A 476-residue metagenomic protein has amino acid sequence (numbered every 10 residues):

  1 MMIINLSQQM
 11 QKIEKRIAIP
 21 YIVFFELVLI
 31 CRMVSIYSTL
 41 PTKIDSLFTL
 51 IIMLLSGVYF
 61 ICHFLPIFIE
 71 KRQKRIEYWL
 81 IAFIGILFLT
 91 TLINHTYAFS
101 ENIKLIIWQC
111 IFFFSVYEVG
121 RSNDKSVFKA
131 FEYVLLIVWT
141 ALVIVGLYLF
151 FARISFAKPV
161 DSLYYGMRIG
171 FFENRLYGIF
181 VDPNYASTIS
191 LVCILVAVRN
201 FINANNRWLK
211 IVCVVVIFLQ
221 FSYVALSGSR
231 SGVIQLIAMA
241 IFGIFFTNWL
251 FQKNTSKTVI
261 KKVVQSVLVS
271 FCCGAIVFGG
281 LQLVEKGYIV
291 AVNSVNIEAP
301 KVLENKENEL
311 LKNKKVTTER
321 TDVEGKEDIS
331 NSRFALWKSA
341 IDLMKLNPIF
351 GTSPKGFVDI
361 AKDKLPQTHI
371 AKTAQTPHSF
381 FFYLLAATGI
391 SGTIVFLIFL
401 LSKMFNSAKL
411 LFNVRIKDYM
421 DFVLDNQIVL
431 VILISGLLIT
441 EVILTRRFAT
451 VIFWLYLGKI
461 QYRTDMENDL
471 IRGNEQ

Functional and structural regions predicted by a protein language model:
M1-L65, I86-I93: N-terminal signal-anchor transmembrane segment
S38-F48, F99-K104, V181-S187, V214-Q252 (+4 more regions): Helix-loop-helix junctions and helix-breaking kinks within/between transmembrane helices of multi-pass membrane
Y78-F83, Y97-V119, A130-V134, W139: Aromatic-anchored transmembrane helix interface
F88, K129-Y164, I179-K253, N406: Alpha-helical transmembrane segments of multi-pass inner-membrane proteins
F150-R153, I244-E324, K338-L346, P354: A membrane-periplasm/extracellular boundary helix in multi-pass inner-membrane enzymes that assemble envelope glycans
F172, D322-T388: Long extracytoplasmic/lumenal interhelical loops at the membrane interface of multi-pass membrane proteins
R207, N248-L250, L365-Q367, A387-L433: Hydrophobic transmembrane alpha-helices and their immediate junctions
A240-I244, F399, L424-Q476: Transmembrane alpha-helices of multi-pass inner-membrane enzymes
